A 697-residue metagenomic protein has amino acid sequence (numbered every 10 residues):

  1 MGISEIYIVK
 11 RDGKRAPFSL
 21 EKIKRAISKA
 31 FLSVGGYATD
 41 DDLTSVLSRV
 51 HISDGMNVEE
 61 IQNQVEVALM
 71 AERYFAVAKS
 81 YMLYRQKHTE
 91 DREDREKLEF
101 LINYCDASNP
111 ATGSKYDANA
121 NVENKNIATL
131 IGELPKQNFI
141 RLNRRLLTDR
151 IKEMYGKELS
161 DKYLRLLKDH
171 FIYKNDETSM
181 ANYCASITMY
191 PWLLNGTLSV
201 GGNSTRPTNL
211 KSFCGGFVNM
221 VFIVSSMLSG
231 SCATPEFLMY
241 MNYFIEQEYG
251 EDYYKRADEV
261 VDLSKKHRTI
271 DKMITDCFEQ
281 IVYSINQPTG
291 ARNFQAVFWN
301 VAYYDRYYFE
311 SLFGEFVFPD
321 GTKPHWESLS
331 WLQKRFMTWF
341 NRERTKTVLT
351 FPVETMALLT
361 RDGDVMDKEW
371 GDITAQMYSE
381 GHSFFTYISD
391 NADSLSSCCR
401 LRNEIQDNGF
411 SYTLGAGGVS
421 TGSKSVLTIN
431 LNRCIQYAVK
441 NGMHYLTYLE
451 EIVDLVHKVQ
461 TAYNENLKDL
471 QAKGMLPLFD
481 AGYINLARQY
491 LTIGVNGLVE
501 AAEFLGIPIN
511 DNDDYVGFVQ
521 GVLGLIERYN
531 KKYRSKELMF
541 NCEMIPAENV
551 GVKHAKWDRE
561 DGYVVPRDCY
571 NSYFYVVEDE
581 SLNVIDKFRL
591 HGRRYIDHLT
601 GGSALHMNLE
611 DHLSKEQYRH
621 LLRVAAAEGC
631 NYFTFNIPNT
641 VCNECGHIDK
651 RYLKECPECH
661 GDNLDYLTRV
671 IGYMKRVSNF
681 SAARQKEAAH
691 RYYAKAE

Functional and structural regions predicted by a protein language model:
M1-P110, N485, A689-Y693: Charged, amphipathic alpha-helical regulatory modules used for macromolecular assembly or allosteric control
I6, S48-I52, E500-I507, S603-L609: Short, hydrophobic beta-strand segments
V77, Y81-Y84, C630-P638, A682-E697: Long, highly charged low-complexity segments enriched in Glu/Asp and Lys/Arg with interspersed Ser/Thr
L98-A487, P508, N512-Y666: Conserved catalytic cores of very large enzyme subunits
M239, L491-F504, G524, R669: Contiguous, well-ordered alpha-helical segments that form the cores/surfaces of helical PPI scaffolds
K272-T275, F504, A689-Y692: Metallocofactor- and cofactor-centric catalytic cores in central/energy metabolism, strongly enriched
E658-E697: Long, charge-rich boundary regions
